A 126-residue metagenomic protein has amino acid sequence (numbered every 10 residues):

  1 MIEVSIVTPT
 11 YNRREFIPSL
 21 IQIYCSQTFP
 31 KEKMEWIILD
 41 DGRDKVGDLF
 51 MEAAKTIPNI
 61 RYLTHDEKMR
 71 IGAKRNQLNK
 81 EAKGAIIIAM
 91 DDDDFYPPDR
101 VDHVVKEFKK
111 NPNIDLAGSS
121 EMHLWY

Functional and structural regions predicted by a protein language model:
M1-S26: N-proximal low-complexity "stem/linker" segments adjacent to membrane-targeting elements
T10, G42, S120: Nucleotide-sugar donor-binding loop of glycosyltransferases
I21-T64: Acidic donor-binding segment of Leloir-type glycosyltransferases
H65-A82: Glycine-rich, basic loop-to-helix element that forms the pyrophosphate-binding segment of sugar-nucleotide handling
R75, Y96-V101: Acidic donor-diphosphate engagement hotspot in glycosyltransferases and nucleotidyltransferases that stabilizes
I87: Short aromatic/hydrophobic "clamp" motif used to bind/position activated sugar donors
D91-F95: The conserved acidic donor/metal-binding loop of glycosyltransferases
V101-Y126: Conserved donor NDP-sugar-binding/catalytic core segment of glycosyltransferases
